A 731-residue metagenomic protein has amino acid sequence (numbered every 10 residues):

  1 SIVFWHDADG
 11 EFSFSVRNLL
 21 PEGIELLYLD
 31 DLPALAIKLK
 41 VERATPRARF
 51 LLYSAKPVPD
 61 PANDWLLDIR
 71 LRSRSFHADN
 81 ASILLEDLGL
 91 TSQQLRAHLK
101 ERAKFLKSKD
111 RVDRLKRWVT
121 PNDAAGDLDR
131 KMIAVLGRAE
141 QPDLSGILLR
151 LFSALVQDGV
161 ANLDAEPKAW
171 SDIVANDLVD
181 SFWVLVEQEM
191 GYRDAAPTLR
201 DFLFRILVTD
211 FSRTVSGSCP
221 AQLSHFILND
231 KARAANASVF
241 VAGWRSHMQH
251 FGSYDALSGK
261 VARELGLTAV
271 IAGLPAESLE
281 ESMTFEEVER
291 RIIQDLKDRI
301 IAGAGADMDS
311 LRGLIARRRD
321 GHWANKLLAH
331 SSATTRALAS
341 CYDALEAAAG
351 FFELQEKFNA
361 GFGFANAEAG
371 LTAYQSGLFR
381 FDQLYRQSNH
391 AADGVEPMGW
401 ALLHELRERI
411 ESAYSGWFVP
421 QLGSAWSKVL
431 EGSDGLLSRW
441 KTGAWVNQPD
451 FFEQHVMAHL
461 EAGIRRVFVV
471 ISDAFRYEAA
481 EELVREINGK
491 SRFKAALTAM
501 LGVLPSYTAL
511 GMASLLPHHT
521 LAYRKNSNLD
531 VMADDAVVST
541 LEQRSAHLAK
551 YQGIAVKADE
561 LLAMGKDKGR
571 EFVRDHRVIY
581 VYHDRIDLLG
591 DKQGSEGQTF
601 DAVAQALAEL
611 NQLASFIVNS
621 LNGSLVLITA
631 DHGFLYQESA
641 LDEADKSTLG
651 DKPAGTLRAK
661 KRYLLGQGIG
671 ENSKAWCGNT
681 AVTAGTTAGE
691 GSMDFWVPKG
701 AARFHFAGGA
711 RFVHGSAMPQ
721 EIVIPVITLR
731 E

Functional and structural regions predicted by a protein language model:
S1-V467, R476-V626, A630-E731: …; additionally, a secondary subgroup of soluble metalloenzymes is captured
V470: Beta1/beta-strand and adjacent pyrophosphate-binding region of the FAD-binding site in flavoprotein oxidoreductases
D473: Ligand-binding pocket scaffold of soluble enzyme catalytic domains
